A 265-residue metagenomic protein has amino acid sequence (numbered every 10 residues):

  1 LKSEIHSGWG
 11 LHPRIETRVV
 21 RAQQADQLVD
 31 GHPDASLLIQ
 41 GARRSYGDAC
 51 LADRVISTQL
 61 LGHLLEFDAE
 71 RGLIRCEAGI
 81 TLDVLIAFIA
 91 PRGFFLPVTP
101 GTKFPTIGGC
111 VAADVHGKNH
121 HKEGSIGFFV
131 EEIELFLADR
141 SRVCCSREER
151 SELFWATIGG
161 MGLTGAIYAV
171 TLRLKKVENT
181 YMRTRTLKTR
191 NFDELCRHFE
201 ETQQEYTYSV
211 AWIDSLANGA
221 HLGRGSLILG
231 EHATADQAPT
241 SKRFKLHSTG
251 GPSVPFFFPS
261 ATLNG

Functional and structural regions predicted by a protein language model:
L1-G265: Noncatalytic alpha-helical scaffold of FAD-dependent oxidoreductases
